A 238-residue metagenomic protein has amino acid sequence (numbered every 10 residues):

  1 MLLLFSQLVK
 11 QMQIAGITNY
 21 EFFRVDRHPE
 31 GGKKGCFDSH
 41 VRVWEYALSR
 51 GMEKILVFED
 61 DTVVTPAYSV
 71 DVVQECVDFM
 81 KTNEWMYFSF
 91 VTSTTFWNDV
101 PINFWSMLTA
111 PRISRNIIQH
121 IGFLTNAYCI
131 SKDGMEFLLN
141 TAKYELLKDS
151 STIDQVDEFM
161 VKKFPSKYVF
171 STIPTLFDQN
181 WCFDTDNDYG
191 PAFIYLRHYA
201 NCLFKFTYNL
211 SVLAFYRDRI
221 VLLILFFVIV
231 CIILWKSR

Functional and structural regions predicted by a protein language model:
M1-F58, T62-R238: An acidic/histidine-cluster motif and surrounding catalytic segment that typifies divalent-metal-assisted enzyme active
